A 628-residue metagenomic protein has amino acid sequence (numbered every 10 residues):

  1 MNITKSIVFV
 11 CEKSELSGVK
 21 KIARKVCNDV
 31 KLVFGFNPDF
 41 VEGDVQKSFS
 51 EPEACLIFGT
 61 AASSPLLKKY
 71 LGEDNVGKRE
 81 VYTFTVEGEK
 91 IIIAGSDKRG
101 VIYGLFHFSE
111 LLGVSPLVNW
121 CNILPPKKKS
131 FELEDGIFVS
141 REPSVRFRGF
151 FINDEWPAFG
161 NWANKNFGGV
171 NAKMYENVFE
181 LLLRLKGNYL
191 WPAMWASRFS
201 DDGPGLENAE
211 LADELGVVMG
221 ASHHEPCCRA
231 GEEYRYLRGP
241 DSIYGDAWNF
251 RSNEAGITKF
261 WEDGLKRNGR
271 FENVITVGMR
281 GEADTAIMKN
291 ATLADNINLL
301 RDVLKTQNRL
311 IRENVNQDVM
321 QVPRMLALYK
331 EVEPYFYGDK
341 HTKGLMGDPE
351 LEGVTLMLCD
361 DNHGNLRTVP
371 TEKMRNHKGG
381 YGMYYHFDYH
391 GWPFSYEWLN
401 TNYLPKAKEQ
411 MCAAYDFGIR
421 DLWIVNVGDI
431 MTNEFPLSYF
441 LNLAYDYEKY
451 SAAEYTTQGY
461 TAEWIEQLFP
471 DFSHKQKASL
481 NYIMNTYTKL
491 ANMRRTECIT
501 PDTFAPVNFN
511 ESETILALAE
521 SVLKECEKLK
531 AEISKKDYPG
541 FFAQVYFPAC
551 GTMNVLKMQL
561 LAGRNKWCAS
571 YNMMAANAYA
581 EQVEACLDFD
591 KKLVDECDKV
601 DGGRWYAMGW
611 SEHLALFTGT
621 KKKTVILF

Functional and structural regions predicted by a protein language model:
M1-E142: Contiguous, structured surface segment used for ligand recognition
S17, I92-G95, N153-A172, N188-S200 (+5 more regions): The substrate-binding groove and active-site-proximal loops of carbohydrate-active enzymes, especially glycoside
F40-E42, P126-L133, G203-L206, L211-E214 (+4 more regions): Gly/Pro-rich turn-and-neighbor structural signature
A61-P65, V86-L124, R198, D202-R229 (+2 more regions): Hydrophobic or amphipathic alpha-helical targeting/insertion segments
L117-F167, K173-A193, G379-G382: An acidic-aromatic substrate-binding cleft motif
K127-K128, T461-T618: C-terminal non-catalytic alpha-helical accessory regions
G168-R198, P204-E207, L211-G220, R270 (+1 more regions): Catalytic domains of carbohydrate-active enzymes, especially glycoside hydrolases
L183, N188-W191, L358-G364, P370-D537: Structured mid-domain segments that build the active-site/substrate or prosthetic-cofactor binding neighborhood
